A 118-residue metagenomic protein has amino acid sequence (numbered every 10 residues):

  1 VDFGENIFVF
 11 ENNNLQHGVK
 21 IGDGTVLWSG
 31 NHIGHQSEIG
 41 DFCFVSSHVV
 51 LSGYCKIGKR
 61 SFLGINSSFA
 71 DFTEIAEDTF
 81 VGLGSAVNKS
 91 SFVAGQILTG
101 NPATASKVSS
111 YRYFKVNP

Functional and structural regions predicted by a protein language model:
V1-T25: Extended, small-residue-rich solenoid/repeat segments and analogous flexible loops that form exposed scaffolds
Q16, G34, S52: A short glycine-/small-residue-rich loop at the edge of a beta-strand within enzyme catalytic domains
V19, S37, T73: Extracellular carbohydrate recognition
S29, G34-H35: Alpha-helical adaptor scaffolds
S29, G40-D41, S46-P118: Glycine-rich hexapeptide-repeat left-handed beta-helix
